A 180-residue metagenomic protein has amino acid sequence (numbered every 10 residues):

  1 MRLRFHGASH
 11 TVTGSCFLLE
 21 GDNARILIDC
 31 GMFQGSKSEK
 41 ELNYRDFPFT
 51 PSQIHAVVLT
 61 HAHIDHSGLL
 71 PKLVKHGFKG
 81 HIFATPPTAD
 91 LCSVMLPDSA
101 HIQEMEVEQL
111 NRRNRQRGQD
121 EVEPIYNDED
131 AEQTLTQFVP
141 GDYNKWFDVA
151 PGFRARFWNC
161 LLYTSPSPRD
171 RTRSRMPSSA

Functional and structural regions predicted by a protein language model:
M1-R2, N23-A24, D148-A155: Beta-strand-turn-beta hairpins that frame and shape the catalytic cleft of phosphate-ester-processing enzymes
M1-T11: Generic start-of-chain signal for non-secretory N-termini
G7-S9, W158-L162: Short Gly/Pro-enriched turn/cap motifs at secondary-structure boundaries
T11, D22-G80, A84-T88, M95-Q133: Pre-active-site segment of Zn-dependent metallo-hydrolases
G14-L19, S165: Short beta-strand scaffold segments in enzyme catalytic cores
V139-D142: Short acidic-hydrophobic, aromatic-tinged amphipathic segments that line or gate anion-handling sites
Y163-D170: Conserved small/polar residues in nucleotide/adenosyl-binding loops
R175-A180: Hydrophobic alpha-helical segments, chiefly the membrane-spanning helices and signal/signal-anchor peptides
